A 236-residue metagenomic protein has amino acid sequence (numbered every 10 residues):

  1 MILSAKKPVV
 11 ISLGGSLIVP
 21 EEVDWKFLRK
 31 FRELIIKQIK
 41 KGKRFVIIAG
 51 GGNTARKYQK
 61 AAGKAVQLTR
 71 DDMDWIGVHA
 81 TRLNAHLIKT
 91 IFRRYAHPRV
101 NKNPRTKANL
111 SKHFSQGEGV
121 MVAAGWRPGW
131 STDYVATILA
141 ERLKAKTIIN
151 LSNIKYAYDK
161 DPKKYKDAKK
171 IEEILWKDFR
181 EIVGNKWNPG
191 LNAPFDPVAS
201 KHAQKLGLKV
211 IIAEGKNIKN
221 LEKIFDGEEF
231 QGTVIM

Functional and structural regions predicted by a protein language model:
M1-M236: C-terminal catalytic "cap/lid" subdomain
